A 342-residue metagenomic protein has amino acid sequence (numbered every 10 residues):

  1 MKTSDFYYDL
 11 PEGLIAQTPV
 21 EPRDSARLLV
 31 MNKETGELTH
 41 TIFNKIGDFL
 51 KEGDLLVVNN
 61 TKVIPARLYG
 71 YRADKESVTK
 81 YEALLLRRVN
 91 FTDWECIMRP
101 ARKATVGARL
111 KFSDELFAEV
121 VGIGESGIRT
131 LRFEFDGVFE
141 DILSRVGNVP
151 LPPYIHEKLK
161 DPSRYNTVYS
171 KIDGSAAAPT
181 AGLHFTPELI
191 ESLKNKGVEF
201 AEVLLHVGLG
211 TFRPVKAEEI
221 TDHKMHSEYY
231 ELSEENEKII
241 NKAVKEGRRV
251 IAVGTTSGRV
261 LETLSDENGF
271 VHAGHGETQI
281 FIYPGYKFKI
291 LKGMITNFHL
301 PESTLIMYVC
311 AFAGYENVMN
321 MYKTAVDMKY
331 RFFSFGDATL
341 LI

Functional and structural regions predicted by a protein language model:
M1-I342: Surface-exposed, charge/polar-rich loops and edge strands
